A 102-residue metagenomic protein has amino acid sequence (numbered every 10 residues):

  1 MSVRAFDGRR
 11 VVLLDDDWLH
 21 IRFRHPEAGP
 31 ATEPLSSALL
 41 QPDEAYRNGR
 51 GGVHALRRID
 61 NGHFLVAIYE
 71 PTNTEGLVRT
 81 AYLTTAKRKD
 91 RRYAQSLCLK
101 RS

Functional and structural regions predicted by a protein language model:
M1-S102: Ribonuclease/tRNase effector modules and their secretory precursors
